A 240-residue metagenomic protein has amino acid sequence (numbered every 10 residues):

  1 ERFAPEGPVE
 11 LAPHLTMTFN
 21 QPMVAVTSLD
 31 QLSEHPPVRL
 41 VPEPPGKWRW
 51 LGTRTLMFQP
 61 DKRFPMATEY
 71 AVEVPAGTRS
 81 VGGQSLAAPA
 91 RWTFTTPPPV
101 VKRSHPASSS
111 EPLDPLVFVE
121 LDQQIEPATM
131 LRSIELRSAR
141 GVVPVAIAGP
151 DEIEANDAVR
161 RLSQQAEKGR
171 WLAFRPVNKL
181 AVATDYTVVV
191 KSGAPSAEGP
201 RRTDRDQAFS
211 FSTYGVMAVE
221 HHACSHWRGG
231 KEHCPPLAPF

Functional and structural regions predicted by a protein language model:
E1-F240: Acidic, low-complexity Ser/Thr/Gly/Pro-rich repeat segments typical of extracellular/periplasmic and surface-exposed
